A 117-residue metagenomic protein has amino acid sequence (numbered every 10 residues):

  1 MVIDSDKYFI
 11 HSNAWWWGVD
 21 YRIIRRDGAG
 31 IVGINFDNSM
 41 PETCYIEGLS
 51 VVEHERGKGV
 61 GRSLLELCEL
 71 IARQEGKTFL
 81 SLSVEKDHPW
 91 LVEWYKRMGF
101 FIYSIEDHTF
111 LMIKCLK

Functional and structural regions predicted by a protein language model:
M1-E47, V52, I71, Y103-D107: Acetyl-CoA-dependent GNAT
D37-S39, H54, D87-P89, K117: Short coil/turn motifs at secondary-structure junctions
V51, G57-L70, R97: Conserved acetyl-CoA-binding loop-helix of GNAT-fold acetyltransferases
K58, R62, W90, K114-K117: Accessory recognition modules or surfaces
R62, Q74, K86-S104: Conserved active-site alpha-helix within GNAT-family acetyltransferase domains
A72-S83: Conserved GNAT acetyl-CoA-binding A-motif
S81-V92, H108-I113: Conserved beta-strand-loop-alpha-helix junction that forms the acyl-donor binding cleft
R97, F101, I105-K117: Terminal substrate-recognition subdomain of acyl/acetyltransferases
